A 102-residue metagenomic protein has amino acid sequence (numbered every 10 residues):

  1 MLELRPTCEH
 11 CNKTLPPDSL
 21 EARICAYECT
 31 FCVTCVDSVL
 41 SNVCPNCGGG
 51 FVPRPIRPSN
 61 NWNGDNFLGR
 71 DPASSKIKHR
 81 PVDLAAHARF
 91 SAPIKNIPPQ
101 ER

Functional and structural regions predicted by a protein language model:
M1-R102: Intrinsically disordered, low-complexity regulatory regions in eukaryotic proteins
